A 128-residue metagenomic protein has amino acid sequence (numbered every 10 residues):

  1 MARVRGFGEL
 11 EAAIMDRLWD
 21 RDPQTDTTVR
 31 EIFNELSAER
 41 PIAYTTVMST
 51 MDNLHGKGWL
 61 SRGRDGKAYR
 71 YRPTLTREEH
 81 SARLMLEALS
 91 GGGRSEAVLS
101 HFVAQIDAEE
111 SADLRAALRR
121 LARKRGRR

Functional and structural regions predicted by a protein language model:
M1-R17, R21, T76: Short alpha-helical segments that sit at the start of domains
L10, D65-L84: Short, cationic-aromatic polyanion-contact patches
Q24-L36: Short acidic, hydrophobic short linear motifs in intrinsically disordered regions
M48-D52: Short, hydrophobic-biased segments on the C-terminal half of alpha helices that form "recognition helices"
G58: Glycine-centered, phosphate/nucleic-acid-interacting loop/turn motifs that mediate DNA/RNA or nucleotide
R62: Short beta-strand "wing" residues that participate in macromolecule-binding interfaces
R83-K124: Amphipathic alpha-helical dimerization/coiled-coil segments that flank or bridge DNA-binding/regulatory modules
